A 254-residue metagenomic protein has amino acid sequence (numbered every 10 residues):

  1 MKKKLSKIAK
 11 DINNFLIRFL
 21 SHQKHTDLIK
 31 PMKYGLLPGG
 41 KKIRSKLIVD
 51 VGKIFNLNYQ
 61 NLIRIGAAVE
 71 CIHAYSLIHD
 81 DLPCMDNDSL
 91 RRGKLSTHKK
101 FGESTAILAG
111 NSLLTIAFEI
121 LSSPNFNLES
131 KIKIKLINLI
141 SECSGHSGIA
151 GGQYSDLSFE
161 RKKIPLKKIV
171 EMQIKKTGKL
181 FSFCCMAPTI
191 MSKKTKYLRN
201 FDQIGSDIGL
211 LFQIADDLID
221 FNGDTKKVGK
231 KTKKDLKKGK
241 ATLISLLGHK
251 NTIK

Functional and structural regions predicted by a protein language model:
M1-L20: N-terminal amphipathic/basic leader segments beginning at the initiator methionine
I17-K254: Mg2+-dependent prenyl diphosphate-binding active-site environment of isoprenoid biosynthetic enzymes
